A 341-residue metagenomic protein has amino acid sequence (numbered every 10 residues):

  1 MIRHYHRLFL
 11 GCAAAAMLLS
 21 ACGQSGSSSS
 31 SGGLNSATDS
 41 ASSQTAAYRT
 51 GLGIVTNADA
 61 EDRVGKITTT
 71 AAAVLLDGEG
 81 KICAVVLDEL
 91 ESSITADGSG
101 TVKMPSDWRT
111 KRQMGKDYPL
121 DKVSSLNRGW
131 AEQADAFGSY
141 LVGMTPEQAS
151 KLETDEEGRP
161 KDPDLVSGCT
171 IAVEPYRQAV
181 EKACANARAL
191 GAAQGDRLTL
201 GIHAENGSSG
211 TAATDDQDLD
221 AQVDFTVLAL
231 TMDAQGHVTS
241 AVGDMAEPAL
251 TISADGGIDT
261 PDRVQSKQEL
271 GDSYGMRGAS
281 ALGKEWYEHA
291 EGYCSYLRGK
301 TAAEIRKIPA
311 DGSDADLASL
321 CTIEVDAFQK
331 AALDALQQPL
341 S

Functional and structural regions predicted by a protein language model:
M1-C12: Bacterial N-terminal signal peptides that target proteins for export
H4, A16, Q44-A46: Exposed boundary/loop context
A15, S31-L34, G195: Intrinsically disordered, low-complexity regions
M17-A21: C-terminal motif of bacterial Sec signal peptides marking the signal peptidase cleavage site
C22-L34: Bacterial lipoprotein signal-peptidase II cleavage site
G32-S43: Low-complexity, acidic Ser/Thr/Pro-rich repeat tracts that form intrinsically disordered stalk/linker regions of very
T45-S341: Active-site- and interface-proximal helix/loop "cap" or "latch" segments in soluble metabolic and energy-transducing
